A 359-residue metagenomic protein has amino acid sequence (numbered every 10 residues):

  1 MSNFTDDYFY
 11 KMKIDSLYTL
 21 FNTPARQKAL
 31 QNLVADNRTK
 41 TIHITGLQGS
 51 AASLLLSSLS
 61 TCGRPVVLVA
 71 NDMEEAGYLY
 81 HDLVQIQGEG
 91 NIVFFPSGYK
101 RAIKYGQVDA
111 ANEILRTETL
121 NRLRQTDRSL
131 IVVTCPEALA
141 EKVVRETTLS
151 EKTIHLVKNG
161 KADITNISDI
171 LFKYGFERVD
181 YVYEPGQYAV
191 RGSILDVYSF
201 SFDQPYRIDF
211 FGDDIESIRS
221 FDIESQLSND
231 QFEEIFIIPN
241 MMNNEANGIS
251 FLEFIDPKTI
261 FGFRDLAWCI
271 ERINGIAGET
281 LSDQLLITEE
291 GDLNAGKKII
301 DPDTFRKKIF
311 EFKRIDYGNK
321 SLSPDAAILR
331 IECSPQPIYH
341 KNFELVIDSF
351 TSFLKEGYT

Functional and structural regions predicted by a protein language model:
S2-T359: ASCE RecA-like P-loop NTPase motor cores that couple ATP hydrolysis to mechanical translocation on nucleic acids
